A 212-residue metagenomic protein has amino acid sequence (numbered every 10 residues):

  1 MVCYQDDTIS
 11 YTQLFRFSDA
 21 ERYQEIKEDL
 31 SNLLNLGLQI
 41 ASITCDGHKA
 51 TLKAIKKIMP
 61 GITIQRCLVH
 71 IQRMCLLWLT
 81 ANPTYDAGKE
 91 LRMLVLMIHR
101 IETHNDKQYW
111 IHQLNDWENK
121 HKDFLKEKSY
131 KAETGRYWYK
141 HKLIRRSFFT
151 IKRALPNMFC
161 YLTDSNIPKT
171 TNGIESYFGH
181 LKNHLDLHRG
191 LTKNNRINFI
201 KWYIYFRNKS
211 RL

Functional and structural regions predicted by a protein language model:
M1-T44, K49, K53-G61, A154 (+1 more regions): RNase H-like nuclease fold core
S10-L14, I26-D29, L38-S42, R66-H70 (+3 more regions): Glycine-rich loops and low-complexity Gly/Arg-rich segments that provide flexible linkers or classic glycine-based
E21, Y85, H188-G190: A short hydrophobic/aromatic micro-motif that marks alpha-helical segments and, especially, helix-coil
Y23, L68-W78, N82, Y109 (+1 more regions): Short alpha-helical interface patches
L33-L36, N82, L94, N194: Low-complexity, intrinsically disordered/propeptide-like segments
S42-K49, A54-L96: Conserved beta-strand -> loop -> alpha-helix junction used to position metal-binding or nucleic-acid-contacting
S42-L52, K89-L212: Acidic/histidine-rich catalytic cores and adjacent linkers of DNA breakage/strand-transfer/modification proteins
